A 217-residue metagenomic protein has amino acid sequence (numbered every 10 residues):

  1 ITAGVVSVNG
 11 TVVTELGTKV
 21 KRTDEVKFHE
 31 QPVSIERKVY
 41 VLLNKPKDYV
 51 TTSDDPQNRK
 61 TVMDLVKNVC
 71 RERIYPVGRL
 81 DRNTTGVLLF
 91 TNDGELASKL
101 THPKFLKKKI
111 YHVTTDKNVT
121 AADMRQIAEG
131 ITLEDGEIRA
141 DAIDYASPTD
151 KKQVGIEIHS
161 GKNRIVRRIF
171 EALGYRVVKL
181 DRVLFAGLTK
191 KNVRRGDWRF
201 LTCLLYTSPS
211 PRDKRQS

Functional and structural regions predicted by a protein language model:
I1-V50, D54-P56: S4-like RNA-binding module at protein N-termini
G10, D24, F28-E30, L42-K45 (+4 more regions): Flexible glycine-/small-residue-rich
T11-G17, E129-T132, G136-S208: RNA substrate-recognition surfaces in RNA-acting enzymes
T14, D48-V50, L96-S98, A121 (+2 more regions): Short beta-strands and strand-coil junctions in structured, solvent-facing domains, enriched
P56-E72: Substrate-gripping "pore-loop 1 plus following alpha2 helix"
R71-H102: Glycine/acidic-rich beta-strand-loop module
E95-V154: Non-catalytic RNA-recognition surface used by pseudouridine synthases
Y206-S217: Single conserved hydrophobic/aromatic residue that forms the stacking wall/gate of nucleotide- or nucleobase-binding
